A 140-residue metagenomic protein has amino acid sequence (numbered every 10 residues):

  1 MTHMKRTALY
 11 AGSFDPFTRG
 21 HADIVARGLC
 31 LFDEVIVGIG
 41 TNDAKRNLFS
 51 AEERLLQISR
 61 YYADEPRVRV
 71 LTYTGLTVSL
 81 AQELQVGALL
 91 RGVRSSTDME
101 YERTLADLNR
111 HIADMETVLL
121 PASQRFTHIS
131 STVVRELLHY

Functional and structural regions predicted by a protein language model:
T2-Y140: Nucleotidyltransferase catalytic core that binds NTPs
